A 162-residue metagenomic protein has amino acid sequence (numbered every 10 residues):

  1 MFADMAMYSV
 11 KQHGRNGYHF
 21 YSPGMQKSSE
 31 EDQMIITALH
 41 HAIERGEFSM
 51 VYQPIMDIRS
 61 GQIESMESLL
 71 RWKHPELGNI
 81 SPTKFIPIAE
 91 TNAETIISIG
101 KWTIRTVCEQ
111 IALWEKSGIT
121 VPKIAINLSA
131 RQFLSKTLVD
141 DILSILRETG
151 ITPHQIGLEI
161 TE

Functional and structural regions predicted by a protein language model:
M1-Q33, T37: Cyclic-dinucleotide signaling modules
P23-K27, M34-Q155: Bacterial c-di-GMP phosphodiesterase EAL domain
T161: Conserved catalytic submotifs in the C-terminal HATPase_c
